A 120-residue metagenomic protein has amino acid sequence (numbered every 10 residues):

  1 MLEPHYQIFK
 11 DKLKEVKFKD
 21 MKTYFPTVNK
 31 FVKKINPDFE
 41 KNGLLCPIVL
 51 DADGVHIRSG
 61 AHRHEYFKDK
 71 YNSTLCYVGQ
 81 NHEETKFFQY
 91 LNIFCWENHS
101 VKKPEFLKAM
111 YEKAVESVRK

Functional and structural regions predicted by a protein language model:
M1-G79, L91-C95: Short, charged/polar connector segments at secondary-structure boundaries
F31, I35, E83-K86, K103: Alpha-helical structural motif
N72-E84, A109-A114: Short, surface-exposed, charge-dense and proline/glycine-enriched linear segments
H82-W96, F106-A109: Acidic, PIN/NYN-like endoribonuclease modules and their adjacent C-terminal/linker elements
E97-K120: Alpha-helical interaction elements
